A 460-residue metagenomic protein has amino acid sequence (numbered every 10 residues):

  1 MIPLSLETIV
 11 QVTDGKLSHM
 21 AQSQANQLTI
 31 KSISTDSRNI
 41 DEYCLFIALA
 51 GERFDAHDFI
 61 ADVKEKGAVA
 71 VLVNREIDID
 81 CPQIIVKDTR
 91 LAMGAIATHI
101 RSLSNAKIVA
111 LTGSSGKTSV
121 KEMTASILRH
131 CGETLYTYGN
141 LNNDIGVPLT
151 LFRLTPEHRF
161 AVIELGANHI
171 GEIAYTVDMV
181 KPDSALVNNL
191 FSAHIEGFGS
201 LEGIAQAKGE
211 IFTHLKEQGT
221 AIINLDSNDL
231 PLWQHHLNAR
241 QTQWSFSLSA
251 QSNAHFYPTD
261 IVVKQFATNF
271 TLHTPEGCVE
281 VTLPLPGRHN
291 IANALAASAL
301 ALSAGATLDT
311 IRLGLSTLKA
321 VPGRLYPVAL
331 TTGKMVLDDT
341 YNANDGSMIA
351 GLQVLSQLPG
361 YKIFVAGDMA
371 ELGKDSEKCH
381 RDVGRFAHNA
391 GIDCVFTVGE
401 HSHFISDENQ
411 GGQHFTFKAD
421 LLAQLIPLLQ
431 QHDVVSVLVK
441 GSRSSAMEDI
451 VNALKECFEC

Functional and structural regions predicted by a protein language model:
M1-A95, P286, S356-G360, R385-F386 (+2 more regions): N-terminal leader/targeting and accessory segments in enzymes
T8-V10, A92-L225, P231-A239, Q424-V434 (+1 more regions): Phosphate-binding loop of NTP-binding sites
I9, C44, V63, I96 (+13 more regions): Residue-level signal for inorganic ion chemistry
T13, V73-D80, L186-M335, G360 (+3 more regions): Acidic, Mg2+-coordinating active-site environments of NTP-dependent enzymes
S37-A48, T134, I145, L149-A161 (+1 more regions): Mobile, glycine- and charge-enriched loop segments and immediately flanking short secondary-structure elements within
R53, V321, T340-H414, C460: Active-site beta-alpha connecting loops in nucleotide-dependent enzymes
L111, K117, P322-Y326, S444 (+1 more regions): ATP-dependent carboxylate/acyl-activation modules
